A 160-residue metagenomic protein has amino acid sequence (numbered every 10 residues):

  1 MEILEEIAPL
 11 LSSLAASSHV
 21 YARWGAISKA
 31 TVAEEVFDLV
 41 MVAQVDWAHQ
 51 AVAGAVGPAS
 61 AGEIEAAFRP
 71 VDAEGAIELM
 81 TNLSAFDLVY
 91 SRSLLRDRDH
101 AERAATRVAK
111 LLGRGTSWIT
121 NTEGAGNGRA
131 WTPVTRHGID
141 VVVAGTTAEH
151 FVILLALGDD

Functional and structural regions predicted by a protein language model:
M1-T135: N-terminal domain-onset segments
T116-D160: C-terminal structured interaction module
